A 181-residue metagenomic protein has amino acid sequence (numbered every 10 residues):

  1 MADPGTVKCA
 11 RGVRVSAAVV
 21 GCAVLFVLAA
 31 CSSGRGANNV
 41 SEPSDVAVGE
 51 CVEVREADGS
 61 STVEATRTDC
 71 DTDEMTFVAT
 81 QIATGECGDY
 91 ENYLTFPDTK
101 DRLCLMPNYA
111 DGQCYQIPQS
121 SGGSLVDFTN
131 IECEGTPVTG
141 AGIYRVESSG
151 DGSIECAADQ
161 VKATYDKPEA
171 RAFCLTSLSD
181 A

Functional and structural regions predicted by a protein language model:
M1-P4, A181: Short, intrinsically disordered, low-complexity terminal/loop segments
D3-V20: Bacterial N-terminal signal peptides that target proteins for export
V27-A30: C-terminal motif of bacterial Sec signal peptides marking the signal peptidase cleavage site
S32-A181: Primary mode marks residue(s) on the alpha4-beta5-alpha5 output face of response regulator receiver
